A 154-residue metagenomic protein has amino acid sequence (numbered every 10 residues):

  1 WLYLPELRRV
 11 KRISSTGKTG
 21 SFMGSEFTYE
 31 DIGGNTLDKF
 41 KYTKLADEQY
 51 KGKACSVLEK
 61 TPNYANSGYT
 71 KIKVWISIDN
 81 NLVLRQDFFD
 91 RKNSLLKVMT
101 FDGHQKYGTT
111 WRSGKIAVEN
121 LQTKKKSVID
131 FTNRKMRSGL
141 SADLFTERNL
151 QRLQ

Functional and structural regions predicted by a protein language model:
W1, R9-I13, K18-N35, K51-E147: Gly/Pro-enriched, hydrophobic low-complexity segments that function as extracytoplasmic propeptides/linkers
T36-F40, D47: Surface-exposed beta-loop interaction hotspot
Y42-T43, F145: Generic preference for hydrophobic/aromatic residues in regular secondary structure cores
L153-Q154: Short, solvent-exposed mixed-charge patches
